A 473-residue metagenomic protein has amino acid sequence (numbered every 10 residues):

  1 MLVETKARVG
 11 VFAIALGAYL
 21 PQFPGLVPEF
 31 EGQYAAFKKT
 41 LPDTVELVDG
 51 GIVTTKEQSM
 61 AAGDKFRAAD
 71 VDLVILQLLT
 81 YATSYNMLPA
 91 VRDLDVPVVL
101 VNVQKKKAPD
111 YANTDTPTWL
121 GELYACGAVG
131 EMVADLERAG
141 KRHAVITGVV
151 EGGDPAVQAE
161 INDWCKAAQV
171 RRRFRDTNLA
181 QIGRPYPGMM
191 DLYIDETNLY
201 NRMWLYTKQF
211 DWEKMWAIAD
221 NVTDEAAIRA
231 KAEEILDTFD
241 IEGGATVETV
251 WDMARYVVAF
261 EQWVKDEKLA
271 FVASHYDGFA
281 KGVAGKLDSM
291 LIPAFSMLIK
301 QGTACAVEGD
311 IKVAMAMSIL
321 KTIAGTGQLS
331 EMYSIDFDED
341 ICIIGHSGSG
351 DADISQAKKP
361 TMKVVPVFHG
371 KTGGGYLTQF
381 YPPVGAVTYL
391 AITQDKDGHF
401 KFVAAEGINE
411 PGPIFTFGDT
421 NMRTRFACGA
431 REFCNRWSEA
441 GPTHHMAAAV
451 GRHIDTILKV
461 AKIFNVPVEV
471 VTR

Functional and structural regions predicted by a protein language model:
L2, K6-V9, K107-A232, L236-F239: Cap/lid and interdomain-hinge subdomains that line or gate substrate/regulatory clefts in soluble alpha/beta enzymes
E31-T55, R142-G148, L205-D211: Short beta-strand elements in bilobed, periplasmic/extracellular small-molecule ligand-binding domains
S59-V71, L88-A90, V257-D266: Short, well-structured alpha-helical segments in soluble
V71-T80, V99-V101, L269-S274: Periplasmic-binding protein-like
P89-D115, L120-A128, P293-E308: Short, acidic/small-residue loops that bind anionic groups at enzyme active sites
A230-I323: Long, internal scaffold/assembly segments composed of regular secondary structure
S296-T416: C-terminal catalytic subdomain
G370-R473: Extended hydrophobic packing segments that form well-structured cores
